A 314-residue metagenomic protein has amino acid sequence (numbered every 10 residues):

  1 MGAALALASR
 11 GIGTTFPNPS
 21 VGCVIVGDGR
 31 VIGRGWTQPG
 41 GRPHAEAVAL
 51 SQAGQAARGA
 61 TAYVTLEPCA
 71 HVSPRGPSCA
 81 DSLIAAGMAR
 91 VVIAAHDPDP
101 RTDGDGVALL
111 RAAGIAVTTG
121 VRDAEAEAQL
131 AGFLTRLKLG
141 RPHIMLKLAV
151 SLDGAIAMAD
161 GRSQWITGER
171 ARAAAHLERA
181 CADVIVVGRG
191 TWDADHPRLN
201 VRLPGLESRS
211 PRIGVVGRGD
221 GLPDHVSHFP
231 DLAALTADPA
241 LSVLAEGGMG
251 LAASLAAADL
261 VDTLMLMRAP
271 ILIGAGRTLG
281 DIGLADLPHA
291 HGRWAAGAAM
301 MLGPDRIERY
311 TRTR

Functional and structural regions predicted by a protein language model:
M1-F16, G33-R34, Q52, A57 (+2 more regions): Enzymes that bind and transform nitrogen-containing heteroaromatic metabolites
T15-G29: N-terminal glycine-rich anion-binding loops that anchor highly charged ligand groups
I25-E125, S254-A256: Zn2+-dependent cytidine deaminase-like catalytic core
P43, G76-P77, D123, E127-A131 (+3 more regions): Structural motif corresponding to alpha-helix initiation and N-cap regions
H71-S73, D99-D103, E125-Q129, L152-M158 (+1 more regions): Short, well-ordered, mixed-charge alpha-helical segments that flank or form enzyme active sites
C79, T102-L109, R122-L130, P142-I144 (+2 more regions): Internal, well-ordered alpha-helical segments in soluble enzyme and binding-protein domains
L130-K138: Flexible, polar/acidic helix-loop-strand segments at domain edges
